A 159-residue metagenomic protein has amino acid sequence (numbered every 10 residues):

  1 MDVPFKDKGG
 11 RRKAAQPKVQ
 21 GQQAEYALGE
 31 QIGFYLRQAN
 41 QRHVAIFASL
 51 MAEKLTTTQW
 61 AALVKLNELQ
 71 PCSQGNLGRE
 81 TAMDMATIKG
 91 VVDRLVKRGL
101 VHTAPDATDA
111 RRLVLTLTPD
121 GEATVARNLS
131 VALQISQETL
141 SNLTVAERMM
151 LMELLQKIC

Functional and structural regions predicted by a protein language model:
M1-E53, L100, L117: N-terminal leader segment of winged-helix/HTH proteins
A15, V44, D93-Q156: Charged, amphipathic alpha-helical coiled-coil/dimerization segments
Q23-E25, A82, Q137: Generic secondary-structure boundary/loop-capping signal
E25, Q31-I32, S73, G78-R79 (+4 more regions): Residues at the start of alpha-helices and the adjacent loop-to-helix junctions
A27, F34-R37, Q41-T87, R98: N-terminal helix-turn-helix DNA-binding core of bacterial DNA-binding proteins
